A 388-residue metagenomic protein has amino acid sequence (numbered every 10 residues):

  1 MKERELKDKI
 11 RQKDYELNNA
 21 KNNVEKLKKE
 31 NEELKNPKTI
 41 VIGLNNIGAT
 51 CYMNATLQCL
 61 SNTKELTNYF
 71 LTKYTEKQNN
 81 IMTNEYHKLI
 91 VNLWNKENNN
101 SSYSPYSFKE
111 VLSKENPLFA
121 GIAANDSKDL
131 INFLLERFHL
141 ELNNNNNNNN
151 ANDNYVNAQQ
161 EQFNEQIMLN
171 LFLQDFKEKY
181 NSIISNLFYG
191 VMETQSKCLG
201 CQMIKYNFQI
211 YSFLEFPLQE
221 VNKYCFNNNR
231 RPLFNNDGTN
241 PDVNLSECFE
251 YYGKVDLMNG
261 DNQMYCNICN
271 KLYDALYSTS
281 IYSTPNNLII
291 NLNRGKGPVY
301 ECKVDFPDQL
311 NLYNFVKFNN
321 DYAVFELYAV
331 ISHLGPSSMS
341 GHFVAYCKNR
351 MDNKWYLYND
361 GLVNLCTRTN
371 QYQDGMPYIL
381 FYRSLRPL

Functional and structural regions predicted by a protein language model:
R4-T39, L60, F70-I81, L93 (+4 more regions): Exposed substrate/partner-binding surface patches
T39, G43-G48, L118-I122, N186 (+1 more regions): Conserved aromatic-histidine-acidic binding/catalytic patches
L44, V191-T194, N259-N262: Residue-level signal for mature regions of secreted extracellular proteins and peptides
L44-C59, E85, I122-F133, M339-F343 (+1 more regions): Active-site nucleophilic cysteine motif
N45, S196-L199, M264-N267: Cys/His/Pro-rich metal-binding microdomains
C51, C198, I290: Carboxylate-rich, divalent-cation-coordinating active-site regions
N62-I210, N270: Papain-like cysteine protease catalytic cores
